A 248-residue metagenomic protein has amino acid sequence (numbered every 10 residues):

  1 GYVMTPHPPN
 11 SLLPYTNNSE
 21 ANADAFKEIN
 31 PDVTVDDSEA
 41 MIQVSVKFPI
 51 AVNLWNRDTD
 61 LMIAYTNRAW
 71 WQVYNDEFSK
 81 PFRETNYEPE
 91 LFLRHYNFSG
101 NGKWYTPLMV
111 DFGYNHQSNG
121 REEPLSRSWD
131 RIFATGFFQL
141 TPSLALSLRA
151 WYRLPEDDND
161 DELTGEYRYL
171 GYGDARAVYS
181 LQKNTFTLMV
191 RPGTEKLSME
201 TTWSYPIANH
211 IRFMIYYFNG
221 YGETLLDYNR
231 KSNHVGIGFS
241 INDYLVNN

Functional and structural regions predicted by a protein language model:
G1-F48, L91, N242-Y244: Short glycine/proline- and aromatic-enriched beta-strand/turn motifs that initiate or cap beta-hairpins
S19-I29, D36-D37, A51-Q182, V190-T194 (+2 more regions): Outer-membrane pore/translocation modules
I42, Y87, V235: Residues that flank catalytic or metal-binding motifs in active/ligand-binding sites
P107-M109, T187, D243-L245: Non-transmembrane, interaction-prone segments in cytosolic or luminal domains
Q182-I211: Glycine/small-residue-rich hydrophobic helix-like segments
Y205-L225: Long amphipathic alpha-helical scaffold regions
K231-N248: Outer-membrane beta-barrel "beta-signal"
